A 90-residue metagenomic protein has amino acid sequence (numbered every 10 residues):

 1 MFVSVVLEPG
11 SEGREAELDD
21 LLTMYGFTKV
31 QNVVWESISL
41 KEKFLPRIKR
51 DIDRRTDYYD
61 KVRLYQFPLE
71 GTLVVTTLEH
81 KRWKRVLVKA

Functional and structural regions predicted by a protein language model:
F2-S4, P9-A90: Basic nucleic-acid-binding interfaces
